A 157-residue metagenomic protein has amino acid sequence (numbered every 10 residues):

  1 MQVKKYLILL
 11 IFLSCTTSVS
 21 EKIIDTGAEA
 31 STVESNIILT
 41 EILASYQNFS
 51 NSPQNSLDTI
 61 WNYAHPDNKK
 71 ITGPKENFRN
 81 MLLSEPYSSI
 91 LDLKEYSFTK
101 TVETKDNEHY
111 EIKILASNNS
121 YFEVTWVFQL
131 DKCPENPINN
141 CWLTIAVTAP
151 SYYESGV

Functional and structural regions predicted by a protein language model:
M1-Q2: N-terminal secretory signal peptides that target proteins for export/translocation
K5-S14: Sec-dependent N-terminal signal peptides
T17-S56: Short, low-complexity N-terminal intrinsically disordered segments enriched in polar/charged residues
P53-K105: Short solvent-exposed beta->alpha transition segments
T101-V157: Exposed beta-sheet edge and beta->alpha loop/turn motif
